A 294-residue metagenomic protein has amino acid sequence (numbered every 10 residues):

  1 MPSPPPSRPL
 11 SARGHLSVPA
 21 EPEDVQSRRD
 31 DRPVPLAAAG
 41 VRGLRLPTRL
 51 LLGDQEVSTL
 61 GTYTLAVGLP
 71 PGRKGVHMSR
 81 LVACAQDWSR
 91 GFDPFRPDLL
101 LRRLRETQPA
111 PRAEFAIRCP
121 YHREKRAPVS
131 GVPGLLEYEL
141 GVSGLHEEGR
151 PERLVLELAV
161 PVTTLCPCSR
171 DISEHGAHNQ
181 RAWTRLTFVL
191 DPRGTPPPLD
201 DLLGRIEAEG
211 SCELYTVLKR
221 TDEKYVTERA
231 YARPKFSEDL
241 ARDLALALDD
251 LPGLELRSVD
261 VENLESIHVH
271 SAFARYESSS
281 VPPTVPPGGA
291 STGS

Functional and structural regions predicted by a protein language model:
P2-S294: N-terminal intrinsically disordered, cationic/polar leader segments that include organellar targeting peptides
